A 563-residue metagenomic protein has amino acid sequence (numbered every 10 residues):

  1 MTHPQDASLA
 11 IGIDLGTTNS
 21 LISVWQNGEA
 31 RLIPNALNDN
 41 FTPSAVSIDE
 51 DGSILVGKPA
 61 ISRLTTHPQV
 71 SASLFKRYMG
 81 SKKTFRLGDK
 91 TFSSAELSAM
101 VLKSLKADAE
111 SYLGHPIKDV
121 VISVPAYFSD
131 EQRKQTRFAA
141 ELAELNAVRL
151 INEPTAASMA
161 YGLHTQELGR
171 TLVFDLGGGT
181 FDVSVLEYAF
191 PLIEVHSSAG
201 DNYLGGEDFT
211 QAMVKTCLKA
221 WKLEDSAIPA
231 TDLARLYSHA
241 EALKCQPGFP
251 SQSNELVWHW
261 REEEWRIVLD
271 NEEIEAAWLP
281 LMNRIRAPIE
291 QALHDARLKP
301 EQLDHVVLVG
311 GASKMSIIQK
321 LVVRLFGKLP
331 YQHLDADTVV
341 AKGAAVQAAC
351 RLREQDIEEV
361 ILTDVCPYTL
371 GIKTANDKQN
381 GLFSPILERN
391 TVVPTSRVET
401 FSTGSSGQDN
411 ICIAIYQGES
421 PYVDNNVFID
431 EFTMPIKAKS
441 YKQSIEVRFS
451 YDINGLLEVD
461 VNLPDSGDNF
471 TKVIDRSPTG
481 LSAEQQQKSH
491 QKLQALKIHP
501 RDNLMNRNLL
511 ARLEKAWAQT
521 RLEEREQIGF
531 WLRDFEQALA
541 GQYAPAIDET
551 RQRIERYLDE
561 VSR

Functional and structural regions predicted by a protein language model:
M1-S81, F85-T91, A107-R563: Oxyanion-binding/catalytic loops of NTP- or PPi-dependent enzymes
A99: Conserved, well-structured core segments
